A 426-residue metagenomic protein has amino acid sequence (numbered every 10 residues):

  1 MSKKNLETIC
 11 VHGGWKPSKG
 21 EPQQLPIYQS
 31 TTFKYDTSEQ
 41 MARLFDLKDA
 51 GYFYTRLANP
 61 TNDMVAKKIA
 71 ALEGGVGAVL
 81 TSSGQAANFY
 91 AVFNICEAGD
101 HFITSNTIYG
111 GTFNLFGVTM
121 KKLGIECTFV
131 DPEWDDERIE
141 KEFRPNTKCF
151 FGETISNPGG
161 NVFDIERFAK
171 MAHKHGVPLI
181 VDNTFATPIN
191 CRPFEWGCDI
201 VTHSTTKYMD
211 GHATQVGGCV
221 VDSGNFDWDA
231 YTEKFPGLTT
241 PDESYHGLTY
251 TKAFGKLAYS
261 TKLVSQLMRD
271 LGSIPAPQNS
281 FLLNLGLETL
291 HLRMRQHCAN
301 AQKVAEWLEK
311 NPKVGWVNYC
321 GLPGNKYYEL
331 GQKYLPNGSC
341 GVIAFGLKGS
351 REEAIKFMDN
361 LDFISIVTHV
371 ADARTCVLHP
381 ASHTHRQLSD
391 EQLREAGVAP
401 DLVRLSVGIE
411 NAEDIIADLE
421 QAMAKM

Functional and structural regions predicted by a protein language model:
M1-N59, K67: N-terminal "arm"/small-domain region of PLP-dependent enzymes with the aminotransferase-like
S2, C10-K16, A78-K310, N318: Conserved PLP-enzyme active-site core in the AAT-like
T32, S223-F226, L347-S350: Short loop segments at secondary-structure junctions
T37-F89, G111-T119: Conserved N-terminal alpha-helix of the aminotransferase class I/II PLP-enzyme fold
G74, N146, K313-W316, F363 (+1 more regions): Glycine-centered tight turns that cap/initiate beta-strands
G117-V118, E126-C127, K141, P145-K148 (+4 more regions): PLP-dependent enzyme catalytic core of the Aspartate aminotransferase-like
V221, A344-G346, S406-G408: Short hydrophobic/aromatic beta-strand micro-patches that form the beta-sheet surface supporting nucleotide- or nucleic
L271-I274, Q278-S280, L285, T289 (+3 more regions): Conserved small-domain helix->loop->beta segment predominantly found in fold-type I
